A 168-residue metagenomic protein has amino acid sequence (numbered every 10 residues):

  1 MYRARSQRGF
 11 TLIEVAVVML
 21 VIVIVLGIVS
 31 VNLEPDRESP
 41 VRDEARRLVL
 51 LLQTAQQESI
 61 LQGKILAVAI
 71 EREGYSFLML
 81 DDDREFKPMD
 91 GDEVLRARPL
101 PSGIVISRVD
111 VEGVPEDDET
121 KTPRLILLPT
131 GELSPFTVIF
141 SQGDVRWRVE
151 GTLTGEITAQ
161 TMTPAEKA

Functional and structural regions predicted by a protein language model:
M1-R3, F10-I13, I24, I28-L50 (+3 more regions): N-terminal helix-rich module
M19-I22: Lipid-exposed faces of alpha-helical membrane segments in multi-pass integral membrane proteins
